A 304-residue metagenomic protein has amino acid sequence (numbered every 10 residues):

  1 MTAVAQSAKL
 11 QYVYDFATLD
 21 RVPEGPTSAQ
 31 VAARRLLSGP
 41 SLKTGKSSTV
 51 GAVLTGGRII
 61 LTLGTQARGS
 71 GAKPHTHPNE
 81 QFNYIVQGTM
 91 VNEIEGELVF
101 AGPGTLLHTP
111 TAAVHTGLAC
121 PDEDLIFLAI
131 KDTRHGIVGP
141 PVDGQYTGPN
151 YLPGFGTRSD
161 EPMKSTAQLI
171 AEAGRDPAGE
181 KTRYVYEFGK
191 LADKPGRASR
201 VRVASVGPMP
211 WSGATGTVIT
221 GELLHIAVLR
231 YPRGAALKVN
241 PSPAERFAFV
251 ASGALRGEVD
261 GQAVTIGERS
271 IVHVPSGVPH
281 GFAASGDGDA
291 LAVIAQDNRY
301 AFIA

Functional and structural regions predicted by a protein language model:
M1-R58, V142-L223: A short, N-terminal "cap"/entry segment at the start of jelly-roll beta-barrel domains of the cupin/DSBH fold
F16, A72, Y184-L191, I219 (+5 more regions): Fold-core signature of tandem repeat domains
K43-S47, L61-T76, G207-A214, A227-S242 (+1 more regions): Conserved short histidine dyad/triad with adjacent acidic residue
G64-A67, T76-I94, I130-D132, L229-P232 (+2 more regions): Short, conserved beta-strand element in jelly-roll/cupin
A72-P74, N92-E93, T109, H115-D122 (+4 more regions): Short beta-strand His + acidic residue motifs that chelate non-heme Fe in jelly-roll/DSBH and cupin folds
G96-T111, G261-G277: Short acidic-glycine-tyrosine-enriched beta hairpin
H108-T109, D122-P141, H273, D287-A304: A short hydrophobic beta-strand segment most commonly corresponding to one strand of the jelly-roll/cupin
